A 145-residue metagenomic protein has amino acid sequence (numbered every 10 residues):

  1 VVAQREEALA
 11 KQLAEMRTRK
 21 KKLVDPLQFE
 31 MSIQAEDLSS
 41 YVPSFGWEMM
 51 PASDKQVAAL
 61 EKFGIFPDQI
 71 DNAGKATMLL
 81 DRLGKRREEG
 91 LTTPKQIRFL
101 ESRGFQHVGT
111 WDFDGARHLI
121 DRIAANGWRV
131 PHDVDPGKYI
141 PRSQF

Functional and structural regions predicted by a protein language model:
V1-D68, T77-R87, P94-Q96: Long, largely alpha-helical accessory region at the distal end of helicase-like NTP-driven motors
V1-E7, K11-A14, N126-F145: Replication-associated primase and helicase/ATPase modules
Q28, G115, A124, P136-K138: Low-complexity, compositionally biased segments
A52, Q56, L60, E88-R103 (+1 more regions): Disulfide-bonded cysteine-rich modules in secreted/extracellular proteins, activating on the conserved Cys frameworks
P67-R86, G109-W128: Short, Lys/Arg-enriched alpha-helical microdomains
Q106: Glycine-rich and polybasic anion-binding loops at the starts of cofactor/ligand-binding domains
